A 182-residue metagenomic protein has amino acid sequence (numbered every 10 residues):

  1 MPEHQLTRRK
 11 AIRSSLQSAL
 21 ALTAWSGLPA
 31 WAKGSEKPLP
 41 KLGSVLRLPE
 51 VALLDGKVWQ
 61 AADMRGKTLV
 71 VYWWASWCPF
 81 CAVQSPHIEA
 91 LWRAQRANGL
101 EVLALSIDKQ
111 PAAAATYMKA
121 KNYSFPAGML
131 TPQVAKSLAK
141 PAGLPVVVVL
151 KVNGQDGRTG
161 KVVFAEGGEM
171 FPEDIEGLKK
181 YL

Functional and structural regions predicted by a protein language model:
M1-K10, S18-A24: N-terminal secretory signal peptides
K33-A61: N-terminal "domain-start" segment that seeds a small globular fold
V70-V71, V147: Hydrophobic beta-strand anchors of alpha/beta hydrolase catalytic cores
W73-H87: Conserved redox-active cysteine motifs that mediate thiol-disulfide chemistry, especially di-cysteine Cys-X(1-2)-Cys
S85-A104: Conserved helix-turn-beta segment immediately C-terminal to the redox Cys motif in thioredoxin-like folds
L100-P111, F125-P132: Thiol-based oxidoreductase modules, predominantly thioredoxin-like and allied folds used for disulfide exchange
K121-Y123, T131-L178: Thiol/disulfide oxidoreductase modules built on the thioredoxin-like
